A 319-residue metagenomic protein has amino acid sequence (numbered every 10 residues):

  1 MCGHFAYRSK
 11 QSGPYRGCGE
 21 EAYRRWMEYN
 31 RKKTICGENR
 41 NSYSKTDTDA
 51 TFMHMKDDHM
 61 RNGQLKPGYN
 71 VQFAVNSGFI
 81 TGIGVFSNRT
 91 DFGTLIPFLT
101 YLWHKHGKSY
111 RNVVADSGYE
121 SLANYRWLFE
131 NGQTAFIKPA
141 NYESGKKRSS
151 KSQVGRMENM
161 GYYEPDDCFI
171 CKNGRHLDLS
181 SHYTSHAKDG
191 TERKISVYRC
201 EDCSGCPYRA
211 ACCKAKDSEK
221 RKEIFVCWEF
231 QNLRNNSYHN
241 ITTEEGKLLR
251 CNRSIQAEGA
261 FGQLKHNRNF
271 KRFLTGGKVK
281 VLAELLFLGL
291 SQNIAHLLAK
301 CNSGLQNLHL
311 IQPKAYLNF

Functional and structural regions predicted by a protein language model:
M1-F319: Anion-binding and metal-coordination hotspots
